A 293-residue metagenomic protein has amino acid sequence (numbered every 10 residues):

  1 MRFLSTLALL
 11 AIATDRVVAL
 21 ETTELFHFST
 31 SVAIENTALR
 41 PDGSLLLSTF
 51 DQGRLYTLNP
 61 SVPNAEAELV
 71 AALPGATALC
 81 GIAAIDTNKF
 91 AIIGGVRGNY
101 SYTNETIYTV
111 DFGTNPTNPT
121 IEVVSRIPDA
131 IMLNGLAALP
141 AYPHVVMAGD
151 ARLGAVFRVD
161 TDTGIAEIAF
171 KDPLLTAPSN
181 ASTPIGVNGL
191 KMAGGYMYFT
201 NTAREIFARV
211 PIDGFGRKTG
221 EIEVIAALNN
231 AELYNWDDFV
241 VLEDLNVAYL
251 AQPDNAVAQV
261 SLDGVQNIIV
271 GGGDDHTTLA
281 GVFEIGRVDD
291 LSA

Functional and structural regions predicted by a protein language model:
M1-E21: Fungal secretory targeting signals
R16-V32: A short helix->beta-strand "capping" segment at the edge of beta-propeller domains
T22-L25, S101-P143, L153-A155: Asp-box/WD-like beta-propeller blade repeats and closely related beta-sheet repeat scaffolds
E24-F26, A65-P74, N118-R126, A166-L174 (+2 more regions): Beta-propeller fold detector
H27-D42, L73-G98, S125-V145, L174-Y196 (+3 more regions): Beta-rich, blade/repeat-based domains predominating in secreted/periplasmic proteins but also intracellular
F50, G94-R97, A141, D150-R152 (+6 more regions): Short loop/turn segments immediately following the C-termini of beta-strands
G53-Y56, G98-S101, E105-I107, G154-F157 (+2 more regions): Structural signal for beta-propeller blades
L58-P63, V110-T117, V159-A166, R209-K218 (+1 more regions): Short loop/turn segments immediately following beta-strands, especially the blade-tip and inter-blade linker loops
